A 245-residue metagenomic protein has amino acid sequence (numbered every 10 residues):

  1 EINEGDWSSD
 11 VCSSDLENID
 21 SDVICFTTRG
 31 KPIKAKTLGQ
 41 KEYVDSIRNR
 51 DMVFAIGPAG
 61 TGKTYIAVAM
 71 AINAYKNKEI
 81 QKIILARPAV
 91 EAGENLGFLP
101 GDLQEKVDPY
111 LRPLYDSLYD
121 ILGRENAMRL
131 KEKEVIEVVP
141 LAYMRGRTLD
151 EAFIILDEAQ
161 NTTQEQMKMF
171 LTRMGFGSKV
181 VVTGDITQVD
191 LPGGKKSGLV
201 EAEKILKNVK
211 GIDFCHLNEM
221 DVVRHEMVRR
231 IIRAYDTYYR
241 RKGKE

Functional and structural regions predicted by a protein language model:
E1-V11: Single conserved hydrophobic/aromatic residue that forms the stacking wall/gate of nucleotide- or nucleobase-binding
C12-G30: Conserved ASCE P-loop NTPase core motifs with emphasis on AAA+ ATPases
G30-L156, Q160-E245: Conserved helicase motor core of SF1/SF2 NTP-dependent helicases
